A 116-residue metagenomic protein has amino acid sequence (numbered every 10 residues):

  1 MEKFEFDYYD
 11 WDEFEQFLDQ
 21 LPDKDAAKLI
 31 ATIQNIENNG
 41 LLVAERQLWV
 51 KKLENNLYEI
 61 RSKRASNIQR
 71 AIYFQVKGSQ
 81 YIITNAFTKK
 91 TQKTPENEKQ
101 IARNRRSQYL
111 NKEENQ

Functional and structural regions predicted by a protein language model:
M1-I68, K77-Q80, K90-Q116: Basic, Lys/Arg-enriched alpha-helical interface segments
A71-I72: Hydrophobic/aromatic beta-strand elements that line small-molecule binding cavities or substrate pockets in beta-rich
T84: Conserved catalytic cores of phosphodiester-cleaving nucleases, focusing on short active-site segments
F87: Compact, Lys/Arg-rich rRNA/RNP-binding cores from ribosome-related proteins
